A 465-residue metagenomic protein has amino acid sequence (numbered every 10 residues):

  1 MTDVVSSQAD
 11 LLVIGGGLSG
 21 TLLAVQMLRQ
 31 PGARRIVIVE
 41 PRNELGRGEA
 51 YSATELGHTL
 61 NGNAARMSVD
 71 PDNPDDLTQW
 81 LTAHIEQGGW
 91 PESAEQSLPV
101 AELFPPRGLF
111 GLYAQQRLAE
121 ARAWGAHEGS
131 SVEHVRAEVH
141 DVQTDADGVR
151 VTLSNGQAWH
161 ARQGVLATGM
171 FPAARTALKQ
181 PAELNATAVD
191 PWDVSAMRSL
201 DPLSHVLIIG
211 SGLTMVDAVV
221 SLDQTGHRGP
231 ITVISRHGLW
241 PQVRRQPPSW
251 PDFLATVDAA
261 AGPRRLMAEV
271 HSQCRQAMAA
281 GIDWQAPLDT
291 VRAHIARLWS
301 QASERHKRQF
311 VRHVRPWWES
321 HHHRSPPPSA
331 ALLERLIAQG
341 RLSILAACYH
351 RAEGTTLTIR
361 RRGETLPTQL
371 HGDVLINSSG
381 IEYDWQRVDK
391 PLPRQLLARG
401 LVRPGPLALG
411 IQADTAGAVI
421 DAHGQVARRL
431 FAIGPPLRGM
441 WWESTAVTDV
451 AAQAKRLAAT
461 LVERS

Functional and structural regions predicted by a protein language model:
M1-A50, S97-R264, A268-S465: Flavin (primarily FAD) cofactor-binding/catalytic cores of flavoenzymes
A50-P106, A279-V291: Active-site-adjacent segment of FAD-dependent monooxygenases/related oxidoreductases
